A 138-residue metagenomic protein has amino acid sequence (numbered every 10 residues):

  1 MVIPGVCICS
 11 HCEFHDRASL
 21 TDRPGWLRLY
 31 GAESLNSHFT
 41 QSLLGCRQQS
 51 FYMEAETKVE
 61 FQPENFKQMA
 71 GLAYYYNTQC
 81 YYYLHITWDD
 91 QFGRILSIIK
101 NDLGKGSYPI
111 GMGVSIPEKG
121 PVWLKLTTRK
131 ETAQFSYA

Functional and structural regions predicted by a protein language model:
M1-A138: Extracellular glycan-recognition regions
